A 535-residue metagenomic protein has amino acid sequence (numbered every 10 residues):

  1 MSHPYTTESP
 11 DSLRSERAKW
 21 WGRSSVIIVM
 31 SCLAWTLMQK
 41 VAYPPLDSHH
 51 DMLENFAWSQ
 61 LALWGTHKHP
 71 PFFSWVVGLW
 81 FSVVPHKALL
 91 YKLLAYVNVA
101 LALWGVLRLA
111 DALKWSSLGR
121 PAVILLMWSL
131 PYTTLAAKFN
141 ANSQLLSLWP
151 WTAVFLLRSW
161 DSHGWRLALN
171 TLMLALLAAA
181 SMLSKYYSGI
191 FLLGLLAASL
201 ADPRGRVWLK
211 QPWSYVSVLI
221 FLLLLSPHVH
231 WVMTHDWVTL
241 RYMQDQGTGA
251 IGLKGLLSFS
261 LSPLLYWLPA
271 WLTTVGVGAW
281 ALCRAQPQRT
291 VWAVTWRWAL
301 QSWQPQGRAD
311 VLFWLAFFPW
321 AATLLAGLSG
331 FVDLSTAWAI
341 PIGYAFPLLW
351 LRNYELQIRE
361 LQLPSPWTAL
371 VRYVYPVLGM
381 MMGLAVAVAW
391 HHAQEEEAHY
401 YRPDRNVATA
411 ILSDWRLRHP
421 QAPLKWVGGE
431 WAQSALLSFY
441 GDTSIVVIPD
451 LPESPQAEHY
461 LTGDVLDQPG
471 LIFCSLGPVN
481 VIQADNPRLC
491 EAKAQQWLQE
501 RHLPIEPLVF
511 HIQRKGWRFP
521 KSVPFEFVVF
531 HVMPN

Functional and structural regions predicted by a protein language model:
V26, V106-W128, S147: Transmembrane-helix signature of polytopic, membrane-embedded enzymes that assemble or transfer cell-envelope glycans
M38-N55, G65-L79, H86-L90, D236 (+1 more regions): Extracytoplasmic catalytic/substrate-binding loops of multi-pass membrane glycan-assembly enzymes
L61, L169-K185, A197, I220-L223: Membrane-interface alpha helices of multi-pass inner-membrane proteins
A62, D310-F317, F331-Q362, P366-L370: Hydrophobic/aromatic-rich transmembrane helices and adjacent perimembrane loops
D111-K114, T152-T171: Membrane-interface transmembrane helices that cradle and orient dolichyl/undecaprenyl
T134-L145: Short acidic/glycine- and proline-prone juxtamembrane loop motifs at membrane-interface regions of multi-pass membrane
L192-R308, P319, L324: Transmembrane-lumen/periplasm boundary regions of multi-pass, lipid-linked membrane glycan transferases
S329-T336, L361-P423, E430-V446, S454 (+1 more regions): Membrane-proximal, lumen/periplasm-facing interface regions of secretory-pathway glyco- and lipid-modifying enzymes
